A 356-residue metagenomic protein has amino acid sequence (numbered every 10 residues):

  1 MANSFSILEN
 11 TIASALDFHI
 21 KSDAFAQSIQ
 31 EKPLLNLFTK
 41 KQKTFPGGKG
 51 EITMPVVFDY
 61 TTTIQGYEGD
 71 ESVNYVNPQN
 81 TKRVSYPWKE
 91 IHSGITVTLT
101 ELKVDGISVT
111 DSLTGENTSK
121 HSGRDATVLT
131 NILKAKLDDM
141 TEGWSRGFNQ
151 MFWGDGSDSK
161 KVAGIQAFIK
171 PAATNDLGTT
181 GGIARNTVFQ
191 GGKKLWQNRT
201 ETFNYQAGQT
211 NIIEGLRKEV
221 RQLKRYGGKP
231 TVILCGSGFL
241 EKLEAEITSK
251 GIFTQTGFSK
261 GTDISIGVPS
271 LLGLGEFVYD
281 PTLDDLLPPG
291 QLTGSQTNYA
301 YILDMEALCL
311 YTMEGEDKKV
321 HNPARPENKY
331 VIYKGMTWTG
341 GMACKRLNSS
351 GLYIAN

Functional and structural regions predicted by a protein language model:
A2-N356: Flexible, glycine/threonine- and acidic-rich loop/arm segments that mediate assembly and lattice contacts in viral
